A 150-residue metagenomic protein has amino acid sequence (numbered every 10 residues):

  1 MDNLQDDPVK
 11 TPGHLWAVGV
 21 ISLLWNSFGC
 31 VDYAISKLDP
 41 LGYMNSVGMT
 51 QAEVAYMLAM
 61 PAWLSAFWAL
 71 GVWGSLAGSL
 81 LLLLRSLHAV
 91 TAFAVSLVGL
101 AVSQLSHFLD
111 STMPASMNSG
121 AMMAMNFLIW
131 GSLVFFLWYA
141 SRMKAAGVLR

Functional and structural regions predicted by a protein language model:
M1-R150: Topology signature of small-to-medium multi-pass alpha-helical membrane proteins
